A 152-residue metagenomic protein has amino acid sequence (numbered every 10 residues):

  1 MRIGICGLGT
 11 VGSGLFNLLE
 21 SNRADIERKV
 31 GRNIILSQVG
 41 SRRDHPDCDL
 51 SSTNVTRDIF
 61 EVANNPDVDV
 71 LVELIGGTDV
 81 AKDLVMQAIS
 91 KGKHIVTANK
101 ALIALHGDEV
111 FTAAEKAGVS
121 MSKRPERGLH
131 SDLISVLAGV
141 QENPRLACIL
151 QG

Functional and structural regions predicted by a protein language model:
M1-K91: N-terminal glycine-/serine-/threonine-rich beta1-alpha1-beta2 phosphate-ribose binding loop of Rossmann-like
E20, A24, E115-V119, G139-E142: Generic secondary-structure signature for well-ordered alpha-helical cores
G40-D44, R127-L129, Q151-G152: Glycine-rich beta-alpha junction loops
S51-V55, S135-V140: Short, surface-exposed amphipathic charged segments that create phosphate/polyanion-binding patches used for binding
V55-T56, V72-E73, V96-A98, M121-P125 (+1 more regions): General beta-strand structural signal in soluble alpha/beta enzymes
F60, K93, G139-N143: A glycine- and small-aliphatic-rich helix-loop capping segment at beta-alpha/alpha-beta transitions that lines
A81-K91, A98-G128, I134-L137: Rossmann-fold NAD(P)-binding glycine/threonine-rich loop
V136-G152: Conserved anion/nucleotide-ligand pocket segment
